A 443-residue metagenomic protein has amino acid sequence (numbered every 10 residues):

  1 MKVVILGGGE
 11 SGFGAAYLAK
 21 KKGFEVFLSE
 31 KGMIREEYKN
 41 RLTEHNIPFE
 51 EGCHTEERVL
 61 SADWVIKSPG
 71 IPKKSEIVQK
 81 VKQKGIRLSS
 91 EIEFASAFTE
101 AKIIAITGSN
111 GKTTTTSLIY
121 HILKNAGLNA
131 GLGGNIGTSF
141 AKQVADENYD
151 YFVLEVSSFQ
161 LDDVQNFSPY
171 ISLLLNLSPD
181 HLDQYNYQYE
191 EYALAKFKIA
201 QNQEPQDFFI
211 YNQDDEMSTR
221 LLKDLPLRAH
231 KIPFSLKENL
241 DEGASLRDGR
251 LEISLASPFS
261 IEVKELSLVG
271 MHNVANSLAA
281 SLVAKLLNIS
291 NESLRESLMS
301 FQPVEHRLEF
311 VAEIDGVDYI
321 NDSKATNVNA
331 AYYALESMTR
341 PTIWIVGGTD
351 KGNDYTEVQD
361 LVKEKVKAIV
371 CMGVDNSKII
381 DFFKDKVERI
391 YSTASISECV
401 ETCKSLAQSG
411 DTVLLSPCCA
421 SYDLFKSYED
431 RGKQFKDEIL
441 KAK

Functional and structural regions predicted by a protein language model:
M1-S90, F94, V269, D381: N-terminal leader/targeting and accessory segments in enzymes
K2, G14-K22, N129, V263-K367: Nucleotide phosphate-binding/pyrophosphate-handling subdomain across enzymes that bind or process nucleotide phosphates
G9-E10, P72, N110-T114, V274 (+2 more regions): Residue-level detector of alpha-helix initiation sites
E10, G32-R35, P179, E238 (+1 more regions): Helix N-cap at the beta1-alpha1 junction of Rossmann-like dinucleotide-binding domains, i.e., the first residues
K20-K21, E57-L60, P69-Q213, M217-A229 (+2 more regions): Phosphate-binding loop of NTP-binding sites
E25-K31, F209-Q213, I345-V346, K365-V374: Short internal beta-strands
F27, E50-C53, S89-E93, L225-L246 (+3 more regions): Beta-strand->loop->alpha-helix junctions that form or flank phosphate-binding loops in nucleotide-handling enzymes
Y38-N40, T356-D411: C-terminal helical cap/extension that packs against the catalytic core of soluble nucleotide-cofactor enzymes
